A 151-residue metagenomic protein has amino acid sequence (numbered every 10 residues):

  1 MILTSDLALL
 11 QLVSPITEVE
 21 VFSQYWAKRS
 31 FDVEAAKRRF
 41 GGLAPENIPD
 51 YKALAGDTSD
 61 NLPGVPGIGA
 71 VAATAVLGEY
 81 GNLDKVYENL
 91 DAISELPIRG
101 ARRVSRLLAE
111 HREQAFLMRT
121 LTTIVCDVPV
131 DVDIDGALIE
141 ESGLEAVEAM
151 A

Functional and structural regions predicted by a protein language model:
M1-V132: Extended two-metal-dependent nuclease catalytic cores across DNA- and RNA-processing enzymes
D135-S142: Cytoplasmic/organellar membrane-interface segments at the starts of transmembrane helices in multi-pass inner-membrane
L144-A151: Long, highly charged low-complexity segments
